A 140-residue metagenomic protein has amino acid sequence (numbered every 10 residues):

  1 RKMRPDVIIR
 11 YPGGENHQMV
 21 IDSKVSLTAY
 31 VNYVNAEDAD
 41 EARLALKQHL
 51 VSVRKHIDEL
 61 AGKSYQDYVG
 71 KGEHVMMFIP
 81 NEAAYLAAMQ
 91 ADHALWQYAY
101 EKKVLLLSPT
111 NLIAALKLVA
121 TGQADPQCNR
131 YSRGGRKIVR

Functional and structural regions predicted by a protein language model:
R1-R140: Amphipathic, heptad-repeat alpha-helical coiled-coil/stalk segments that mediate oligomerization, tethering
